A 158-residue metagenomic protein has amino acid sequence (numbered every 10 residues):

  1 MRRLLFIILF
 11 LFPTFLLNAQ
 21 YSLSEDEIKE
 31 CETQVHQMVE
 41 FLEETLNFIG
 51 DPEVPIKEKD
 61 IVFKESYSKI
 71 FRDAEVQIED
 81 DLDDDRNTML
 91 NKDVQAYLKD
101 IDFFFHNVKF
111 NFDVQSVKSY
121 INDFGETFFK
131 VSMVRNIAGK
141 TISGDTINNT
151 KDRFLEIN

Functional and structural regions predicted by a protein language model:
M1-E25: Bacterial Sec-dependent N-terminal signal peptides
A19-E65: Short, low-complexity N-terminal intrinsically disordered segments enriched in polar/charged residues
Q20, R72-D73, M133: Short loop/turn segments at strand-loop or loop-helix junctions that form parts of catalytic or ligand-binding pockets
L42, L46, I101, I157-N158: Hydrophobic, Leu/Ile/Phe/Ala-enriched alpha-helical segments that form helix-helix packing faces
E58-K109: Short solvent-exposed beta->alpha transition segments
K92-S143: Surface-exposed, charged secondary-structure patches
G139-N158: Glycine-rich, aromatic-bearing surface loops/beta-hairpins
